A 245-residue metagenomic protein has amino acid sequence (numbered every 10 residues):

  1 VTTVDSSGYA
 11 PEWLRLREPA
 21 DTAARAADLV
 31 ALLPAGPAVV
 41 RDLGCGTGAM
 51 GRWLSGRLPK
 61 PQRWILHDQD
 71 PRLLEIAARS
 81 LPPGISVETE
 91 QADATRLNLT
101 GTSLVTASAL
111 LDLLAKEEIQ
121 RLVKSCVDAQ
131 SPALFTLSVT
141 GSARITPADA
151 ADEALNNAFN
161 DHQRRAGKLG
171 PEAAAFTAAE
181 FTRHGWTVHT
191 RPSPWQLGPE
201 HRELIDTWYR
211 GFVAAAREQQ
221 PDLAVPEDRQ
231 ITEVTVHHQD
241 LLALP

Functional and structural regions predicted by a protein language model:
T2-P34: Class I SAM-dependent methyltransferase Rossmann-like catalytic core, especially the SAM/SAH-binding loop
P37-G46: Conserved class I S-adenosyl-L-methionine
G48-R96: Class I SAM-dependent methyltransferase SAM/SAH-binding core
T106: A conserved beta-strand element that flanks and buttresses the S-adenosyl-L-methionine
A109-L110: Short catalytic micro-motifs in class I SAM-dependent methyltransferases
L113-C126: A short, conserved alpha-helix within the catalytic core of class I
S131-P192: Conserved catalytic/acceptor-binding region of the Class I
T182-P245: Conserved Class I S-adenosyl-L-methionine
